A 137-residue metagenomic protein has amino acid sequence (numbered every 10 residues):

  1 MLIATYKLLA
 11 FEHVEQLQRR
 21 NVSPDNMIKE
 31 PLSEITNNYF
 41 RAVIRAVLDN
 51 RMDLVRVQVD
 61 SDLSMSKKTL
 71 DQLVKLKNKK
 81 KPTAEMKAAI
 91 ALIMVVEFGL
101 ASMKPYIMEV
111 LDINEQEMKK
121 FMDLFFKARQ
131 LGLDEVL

Functional and structural regions predicted by a protein language model:
M1-R19: An amphipathic alpha-helix adjacent to DNA-recognition modules
L2, T36-F40, E85-I90: Short runs of predominantly hydrophobic/aromatic residues within well-ordered alpha helices that form helix-helix
L8, E12, N50, L54 (+2 more regions): Amphipathic alpha-helical interaction segments
D25-V74: Short secondary-structure transition hinges
A42-A46, A88-A101: Short, hydrophobic/amphipathic alpha-helical patches that form generic packing surfaces within helical domains
R56-D60, K75-M94: All-alpha amphipathic helical-bundle segments outside canonical DNA-binding/catalytic cores that form hydrophobic
L63, K67-K79, G99-L137: C-terminal peripheral helix-coil segments that are non-catalytic and often amphipathic
